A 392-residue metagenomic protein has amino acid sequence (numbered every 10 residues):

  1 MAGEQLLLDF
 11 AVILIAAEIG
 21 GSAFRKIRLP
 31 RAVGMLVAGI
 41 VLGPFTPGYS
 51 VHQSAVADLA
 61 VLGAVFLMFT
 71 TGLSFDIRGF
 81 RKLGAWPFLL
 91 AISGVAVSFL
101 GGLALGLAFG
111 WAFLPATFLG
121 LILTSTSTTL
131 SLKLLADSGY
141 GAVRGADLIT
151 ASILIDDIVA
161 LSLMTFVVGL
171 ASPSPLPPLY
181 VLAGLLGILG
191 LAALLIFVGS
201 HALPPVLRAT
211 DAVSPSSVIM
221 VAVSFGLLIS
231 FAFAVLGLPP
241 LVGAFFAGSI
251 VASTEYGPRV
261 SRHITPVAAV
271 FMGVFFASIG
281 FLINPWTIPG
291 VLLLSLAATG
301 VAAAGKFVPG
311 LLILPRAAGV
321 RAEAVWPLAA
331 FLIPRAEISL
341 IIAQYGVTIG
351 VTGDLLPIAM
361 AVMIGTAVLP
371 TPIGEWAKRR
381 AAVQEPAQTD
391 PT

Functional and structural regions predicted by a protein language model:
M1-T392: Transmembrane helical cores of multi-pass secondary ion antiporters/exchangers
